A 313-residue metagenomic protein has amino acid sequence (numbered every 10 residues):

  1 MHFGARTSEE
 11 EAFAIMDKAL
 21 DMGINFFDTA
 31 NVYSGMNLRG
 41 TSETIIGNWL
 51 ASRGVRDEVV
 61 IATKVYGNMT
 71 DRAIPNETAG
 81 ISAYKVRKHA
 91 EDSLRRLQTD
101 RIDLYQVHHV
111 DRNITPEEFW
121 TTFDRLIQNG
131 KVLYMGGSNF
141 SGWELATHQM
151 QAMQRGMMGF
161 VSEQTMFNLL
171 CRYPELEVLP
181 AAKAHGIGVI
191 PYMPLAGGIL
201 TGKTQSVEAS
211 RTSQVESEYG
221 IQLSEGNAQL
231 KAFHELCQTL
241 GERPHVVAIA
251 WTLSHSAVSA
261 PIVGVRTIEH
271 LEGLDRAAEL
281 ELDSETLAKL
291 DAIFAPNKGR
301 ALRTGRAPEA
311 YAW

Functional and structural regions predicted by a protein language model:
M1-V59, Q128: N-terminal binding-site loop/beta-alpha segment at the start of enzyme catalytic domains that lines or forms
T7-E11, N37-T41, I45, E77-K85 (+2 more regions): Alpha-helix N-cap and loop-to-helix initiation/capping positions
A12, F27, I46, I61 (+11 more regions): Conserved, mostly hydrophobic/aromatic
M16, E43, G47, A90-L94 (+7 more regions): Generic structural signal for well-ordered alpha-helices, preferentially at hydrophobic/aromatic core positions
T29, T63, L104-V107, G137 (+3 more regions): Conserved beta-strand positions
N68-L170, E177, A184: Glycine/proline-rich, positively charged, aromatic-decorated active-site loop/lid region on the catalytic face
Y173-S210, R243: Aromatic-lined glycan-binding groove of carbohydrate-active enzymes
S210-E235, T239, S254-V258, I268 (+1 more regions): Terminal-tail/helix-coil boundary detector
